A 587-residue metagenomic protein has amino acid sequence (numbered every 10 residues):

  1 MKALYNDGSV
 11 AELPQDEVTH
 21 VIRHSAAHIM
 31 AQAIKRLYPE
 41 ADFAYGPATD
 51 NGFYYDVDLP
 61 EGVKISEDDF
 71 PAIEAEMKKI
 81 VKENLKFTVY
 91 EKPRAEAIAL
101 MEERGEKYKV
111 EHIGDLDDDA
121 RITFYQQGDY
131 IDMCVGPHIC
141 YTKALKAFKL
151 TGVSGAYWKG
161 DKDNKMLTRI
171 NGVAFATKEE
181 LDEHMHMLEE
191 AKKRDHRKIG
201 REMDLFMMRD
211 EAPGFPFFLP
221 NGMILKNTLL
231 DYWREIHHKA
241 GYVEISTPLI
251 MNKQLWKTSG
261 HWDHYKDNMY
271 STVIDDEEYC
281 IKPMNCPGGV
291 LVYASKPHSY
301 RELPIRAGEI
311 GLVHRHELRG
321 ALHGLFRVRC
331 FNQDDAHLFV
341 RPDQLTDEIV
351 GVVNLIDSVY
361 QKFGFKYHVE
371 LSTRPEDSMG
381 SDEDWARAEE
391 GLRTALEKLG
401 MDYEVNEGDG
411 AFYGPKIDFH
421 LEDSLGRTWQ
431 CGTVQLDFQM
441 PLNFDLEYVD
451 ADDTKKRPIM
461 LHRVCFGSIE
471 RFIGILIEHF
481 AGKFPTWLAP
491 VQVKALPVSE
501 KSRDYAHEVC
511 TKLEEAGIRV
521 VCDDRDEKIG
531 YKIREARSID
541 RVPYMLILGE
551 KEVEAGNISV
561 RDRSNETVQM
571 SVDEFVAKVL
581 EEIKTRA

Functional and structural regions predicted by a protein language model:
M1-D42, D50, D56-A587: NTP/phosphate- and nucleic-acid-binding module
Y45: Conserved P-loop NTP-binding catalytic core
